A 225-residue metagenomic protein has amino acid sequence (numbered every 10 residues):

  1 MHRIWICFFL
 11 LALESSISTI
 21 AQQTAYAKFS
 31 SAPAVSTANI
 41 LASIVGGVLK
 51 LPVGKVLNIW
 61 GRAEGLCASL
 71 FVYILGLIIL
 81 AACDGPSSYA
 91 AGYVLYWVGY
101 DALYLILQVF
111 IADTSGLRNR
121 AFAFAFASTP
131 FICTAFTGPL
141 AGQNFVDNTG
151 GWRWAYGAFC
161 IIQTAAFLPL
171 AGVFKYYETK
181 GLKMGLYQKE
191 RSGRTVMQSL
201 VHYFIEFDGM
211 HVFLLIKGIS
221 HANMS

Functional and structural regions predicted by a protein language model:
M1-A21, F29, V201-S225: Hydrophobic transmembrane alpha-helices of multi-pass solute transporters/permeases
M1-C7, G54, R153-Y156: Short intrinsically disordered, low-complexity coil segments enriched in acidic
H2, T37-I40, C67, A125 (+2 more regions): Internal alpha-helical transmembrane segments of multi-pass membrane proteins, especially GPCRs
H2-I40, G46-K50, L103-Y104, Q108 (+1 more regions): Extracytoplasmic
Q22-A25, F110-I111, F145, S225: Hydrophobic alpha-helical interface/terminus motif in multipass membrane transporters
T24, L51, K55-I59, N144: Membrane-interface helix termini in secondary transporters
N58-M210: Helix-loop-helix hairpins in multi-pass membrane proteins, especially solute transporters
